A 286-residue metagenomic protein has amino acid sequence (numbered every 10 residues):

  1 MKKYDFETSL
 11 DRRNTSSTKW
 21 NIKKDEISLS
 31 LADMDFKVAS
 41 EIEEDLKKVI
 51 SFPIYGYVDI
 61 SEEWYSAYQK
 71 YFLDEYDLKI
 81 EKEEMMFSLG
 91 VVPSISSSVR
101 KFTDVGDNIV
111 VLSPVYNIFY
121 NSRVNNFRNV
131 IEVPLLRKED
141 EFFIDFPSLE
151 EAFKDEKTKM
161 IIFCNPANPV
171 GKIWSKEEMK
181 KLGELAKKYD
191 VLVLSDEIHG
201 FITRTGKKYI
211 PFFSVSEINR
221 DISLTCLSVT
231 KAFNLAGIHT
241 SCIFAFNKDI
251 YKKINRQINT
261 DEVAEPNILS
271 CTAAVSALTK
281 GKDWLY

Functional and structural regions predicted by a protein language model:
K2-G90, S97, K280: N-terminal small-domain helix-loop-helix segment of the aminotransferase-like
I60, I222-Y286: PLP-dependent aminotransferase class I/II
K79-M85, V105-N108, R220-S223: Short acidic capping loops at alpha-helix termini that bridge into adjacent secondary structure
K101-R123, E150: Conserved PLP-anchoring active-site segment centered on the Schiff-base-forming lysine
S113, E132-R137: Short beta->alpha connector loops at strand-helix junctions that form conserved, small/polar/Pro-enriched
N126, K188-Y189, N219: Helix C-cap/helix->beta junction micro-motif
L135-K207: Active-site phosphate-binding strand-loop segment of PLP-dependent enzymes
